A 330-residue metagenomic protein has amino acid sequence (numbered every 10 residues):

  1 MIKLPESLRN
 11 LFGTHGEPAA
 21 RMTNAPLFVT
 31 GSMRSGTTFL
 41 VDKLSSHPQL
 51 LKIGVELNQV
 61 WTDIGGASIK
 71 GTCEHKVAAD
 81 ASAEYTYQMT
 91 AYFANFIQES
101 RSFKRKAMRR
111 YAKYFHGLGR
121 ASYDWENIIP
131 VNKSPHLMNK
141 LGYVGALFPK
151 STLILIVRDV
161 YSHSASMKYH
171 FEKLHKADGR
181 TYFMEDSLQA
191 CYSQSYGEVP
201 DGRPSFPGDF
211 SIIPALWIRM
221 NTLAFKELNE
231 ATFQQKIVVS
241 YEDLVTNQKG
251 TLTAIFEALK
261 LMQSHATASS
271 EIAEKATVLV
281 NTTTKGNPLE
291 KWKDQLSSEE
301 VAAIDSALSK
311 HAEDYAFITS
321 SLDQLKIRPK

Functional and structural regions predicted by a protein language model:
M1-L27, M33, K168, E172-A177 (+2 more regions): PAPS-dependent sulfotransferases, especially Golgi type II membrane carbohydrate sulfotransferases
L27, L51, T152-L155, I237-V239: Hydrophobic/aromatic beta-strand patches that form the interior of the parallel beta-sheet core in alpha/beta enzyme
T30-G31, V131-P135, V157-R158, Y241: Short His-Asn-centered micro-motif
T38, Q59-T62, M138-K140, Y161-S166 (+1 more regions): Short catalytic/ligand-binding loop motif for oxyanion handling, primarily in non-cytosolic enzymes, centered on
T38-L51: A conserved segment at the C-terminal end of the G1
H47-P48, F148, A231: Acidic-histidine catalytic/liganding microenvironments
L51-N132, L137-M138, G179-S205: PAPS-dependent sulfation machinery
K133-S134, V144-Y169: Conserved phosphate-donor/acceptor-positioning beta-strand/loop module used by diverse small-molecule
